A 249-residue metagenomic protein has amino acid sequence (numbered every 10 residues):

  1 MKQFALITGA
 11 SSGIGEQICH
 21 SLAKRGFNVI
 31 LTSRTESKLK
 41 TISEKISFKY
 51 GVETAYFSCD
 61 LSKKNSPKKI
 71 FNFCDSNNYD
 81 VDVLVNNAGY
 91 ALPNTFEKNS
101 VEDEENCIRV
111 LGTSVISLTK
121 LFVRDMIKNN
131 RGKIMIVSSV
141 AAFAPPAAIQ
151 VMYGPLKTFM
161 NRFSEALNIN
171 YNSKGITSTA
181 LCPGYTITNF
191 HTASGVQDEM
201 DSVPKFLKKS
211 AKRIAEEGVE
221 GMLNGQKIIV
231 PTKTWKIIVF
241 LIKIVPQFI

Functional and structural regions predicted by a protein language model:
S11-S12: Conserved glycine-rich cofactor-binding loop
R25-I42: Conserved glycine-rich Rossmann-like NAD(P)H-binding loop of the short-chain dehydrogenase/reductase
N87-L92: Conserved NAD(P)H cofactor-binding loop of Rossmann-fold oxidoreductase domains
T95-E97, D103-I108: Substrate-binding pocket helix/loop in short-chain dehydrogenase/reductase
T119, P155-L156: Active-site helix of classical SDR
S139: Residue(s) in the substrate-gating loop at a strand-loop-helix junction that position the organic substrate next
A180, D201-I238: C-terminal helical subdomain
